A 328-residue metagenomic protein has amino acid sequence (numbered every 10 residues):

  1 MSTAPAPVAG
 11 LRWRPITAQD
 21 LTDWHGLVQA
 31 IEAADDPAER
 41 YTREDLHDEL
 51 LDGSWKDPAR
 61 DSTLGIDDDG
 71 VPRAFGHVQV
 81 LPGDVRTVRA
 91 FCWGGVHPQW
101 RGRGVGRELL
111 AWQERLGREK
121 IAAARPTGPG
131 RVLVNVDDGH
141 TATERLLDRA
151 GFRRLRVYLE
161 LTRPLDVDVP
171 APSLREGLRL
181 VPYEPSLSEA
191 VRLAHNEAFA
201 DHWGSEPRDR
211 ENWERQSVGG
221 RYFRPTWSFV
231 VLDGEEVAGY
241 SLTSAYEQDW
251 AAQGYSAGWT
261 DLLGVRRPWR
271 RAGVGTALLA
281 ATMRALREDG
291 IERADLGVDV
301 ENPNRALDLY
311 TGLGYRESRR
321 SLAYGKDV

Functional and structural regions predicted by a protein language model:
M1-L50, P172-R208: Short amphipathic alpha-helix that is part of the acyltransferase structural core
M1-P5, V80-E176, L322-K326: Acyl-donor-binding surface of acyltransferase catalytic domains
E32-K56, G76-V85, W203-L263: A conserved beta-strand-loop-helix scaffold within acyl/acetyltransferase catalytic domains
A59, D69-A74, L155, E236-G239: Glycine-rich acetyl-CoA-binding "A-motif" of GNAT/NAT acetyltransferases
I66, Q79-L81, F91-V105, T260-R270 (+1 more regions): A short, internal acetyl-CoA/4′-phosphopantetheine-binding micro-motif in the GNAT/acyltransferase core
G102-E119, L262-V265, R271-E288, R293 (+1 more regions): Conserved acetyl-CoA-binding loop-helix of GNAT-fold acetyltransferases
T143-L147, Y310, Y315: Conserved active-site tyrosine of GNAT-family acetyltransferases
L159-R179, E292-L307, L313-V328: C-terminal "cap" of GNAT-fold acetyltransferases
